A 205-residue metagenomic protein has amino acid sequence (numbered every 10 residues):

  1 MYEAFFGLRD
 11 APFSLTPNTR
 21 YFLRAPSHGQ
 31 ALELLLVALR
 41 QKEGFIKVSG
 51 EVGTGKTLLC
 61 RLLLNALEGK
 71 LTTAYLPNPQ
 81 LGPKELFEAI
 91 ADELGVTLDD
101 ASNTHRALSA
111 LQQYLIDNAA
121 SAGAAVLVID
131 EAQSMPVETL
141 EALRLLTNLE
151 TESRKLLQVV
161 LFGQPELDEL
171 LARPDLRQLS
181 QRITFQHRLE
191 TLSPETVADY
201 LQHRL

Functional and structural regions predicted by a protein language model:
M1-K42: A short, basic N-terminal segment
A11, K70-T72, L81-D100: Conserved NTP-binding/hydrolysis module of P-loop NTPases
K42-L62: Walker A/P-loop nucleotide-binding motif
G50-E51, A74-G82: A short hydrophobic beta-strand->loop->alpha-helix junction that borders the nucleotide-binding pocket of P-loop NTPases
L63-L67, T151, L167-R182, T191: Short regulatory helix/loop adjacent to the ATP-binding pocket of P-loop NTPases
L76-Q80, L171-P174, T184-V197: Conserved AAA+ ATPase "SRH/arginine-finger" region at the nucleotide-binding site
G82-E85, L98-A142, T151-R154, S193-V197: Mid-core helix/loop region of P-loop NTP-binding domains shared across ATPases and GTPases
D92-G95, P165-E166, P174-D175, L192-L205: Conserved AAA+ ATPase "sensor/coupling" helix adjacent to the nucleotide-binding pocket
